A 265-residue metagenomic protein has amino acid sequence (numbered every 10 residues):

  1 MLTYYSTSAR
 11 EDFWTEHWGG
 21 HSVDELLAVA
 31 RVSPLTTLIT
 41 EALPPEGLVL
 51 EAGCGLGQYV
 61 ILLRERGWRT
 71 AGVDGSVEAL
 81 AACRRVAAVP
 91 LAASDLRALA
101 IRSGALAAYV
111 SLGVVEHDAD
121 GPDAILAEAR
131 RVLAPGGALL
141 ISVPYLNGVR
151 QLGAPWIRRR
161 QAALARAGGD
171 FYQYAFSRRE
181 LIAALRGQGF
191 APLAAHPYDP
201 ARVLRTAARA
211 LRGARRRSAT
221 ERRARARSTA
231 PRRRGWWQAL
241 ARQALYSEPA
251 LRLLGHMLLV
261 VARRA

Functional and structural regions predicted by a protein language model:
M1-A98, R102, A108-L112, L126 (+1 more regions): Conserved N-terminal segment of class I S-adenosyl-L-methionine
L48, G137-A138: Short glycine-centered segments of the SAM/dcSAM-binding site in methyltransferase folds
G113-H117: Short catalytic micro-motifs in class I SAM-dependent methyltransferases
D123-P135: A short glycine-rich, Lys/Arg-flanked "PGG" loop and its adjoining helix->strand segment in the class I
L140-A162: Conserved class I S-adenosyl-L-methionine
A162-E180: Acceptor-substrate binding/catalytic loop of class I
F190-R225: Conserved catalytic loop of SAM-dependent methyltransferase domains
A244-A265: C-terminal lobe and adjacent flexible extensions of AdoMet/dcAdoMet transferase-like proteins
